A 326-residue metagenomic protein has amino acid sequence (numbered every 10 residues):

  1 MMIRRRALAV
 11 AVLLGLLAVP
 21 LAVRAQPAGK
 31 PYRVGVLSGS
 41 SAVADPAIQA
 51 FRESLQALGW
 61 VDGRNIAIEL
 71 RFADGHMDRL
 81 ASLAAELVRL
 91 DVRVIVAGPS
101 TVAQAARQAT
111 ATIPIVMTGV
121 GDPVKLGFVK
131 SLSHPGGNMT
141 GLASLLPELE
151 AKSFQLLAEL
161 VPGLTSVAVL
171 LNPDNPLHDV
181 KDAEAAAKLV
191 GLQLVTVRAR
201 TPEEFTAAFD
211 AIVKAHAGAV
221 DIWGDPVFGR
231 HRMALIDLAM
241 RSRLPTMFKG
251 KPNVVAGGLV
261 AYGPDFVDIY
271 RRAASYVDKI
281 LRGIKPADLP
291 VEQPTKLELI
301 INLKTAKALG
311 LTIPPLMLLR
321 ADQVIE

Functional and structural regions predicted by a protein language model:
M1-E326: Short hydrophobic alpha-helices and adjacent helix-cap/hinge residues
